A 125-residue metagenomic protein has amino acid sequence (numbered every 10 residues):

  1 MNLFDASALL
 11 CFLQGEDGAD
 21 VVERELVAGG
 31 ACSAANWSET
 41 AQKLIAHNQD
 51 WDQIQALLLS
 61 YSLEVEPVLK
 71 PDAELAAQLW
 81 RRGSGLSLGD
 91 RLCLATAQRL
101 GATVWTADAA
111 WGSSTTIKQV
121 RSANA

Functional and structural regions predicted by a protein language model:
M1, S33, L94, Q98-A125: Acidic, PIN/NYN-like endoribonuclease modules and their adjacent C-terminal/linker elements
M1-D17: Metal-dependent nucleic-acid phosphoesterase active-site entry motif
L3-F4, D20-H47, V65-V68: PIN/NYN-family metal-dependent endoribonuclease catalytic core
A8-L9, N36, D72, L92-C93 (+1 more regions): Alpha-helix capping/helix-boundary segments
V21-V27, L44, A56-S60, A97 (+1 more regions): Alpha-helix C-terminal capping segments
D50: Substrate/cofactor-recognition hotspot
E66-A107: Active-site neighborhoods of divalent-metal-dependent phosphate/nucleic-acid chemistry enzymes
